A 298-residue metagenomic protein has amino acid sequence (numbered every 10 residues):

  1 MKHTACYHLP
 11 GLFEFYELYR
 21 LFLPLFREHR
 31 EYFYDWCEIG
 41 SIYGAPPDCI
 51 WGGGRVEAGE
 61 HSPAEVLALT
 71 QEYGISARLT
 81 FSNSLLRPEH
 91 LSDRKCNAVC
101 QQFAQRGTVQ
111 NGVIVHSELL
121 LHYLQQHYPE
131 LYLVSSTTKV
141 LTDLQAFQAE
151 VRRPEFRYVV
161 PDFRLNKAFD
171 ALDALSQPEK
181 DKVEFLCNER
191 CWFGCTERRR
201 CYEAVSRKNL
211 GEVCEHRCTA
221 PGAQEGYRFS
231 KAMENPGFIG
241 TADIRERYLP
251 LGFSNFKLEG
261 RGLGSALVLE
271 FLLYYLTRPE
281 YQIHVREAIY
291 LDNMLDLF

Functional and structural regions predicted by a protein language model:
M1-E150, F156-F298: Active-site pocket-lining/capping segments in soluble small-molecule metabolic enzymes
